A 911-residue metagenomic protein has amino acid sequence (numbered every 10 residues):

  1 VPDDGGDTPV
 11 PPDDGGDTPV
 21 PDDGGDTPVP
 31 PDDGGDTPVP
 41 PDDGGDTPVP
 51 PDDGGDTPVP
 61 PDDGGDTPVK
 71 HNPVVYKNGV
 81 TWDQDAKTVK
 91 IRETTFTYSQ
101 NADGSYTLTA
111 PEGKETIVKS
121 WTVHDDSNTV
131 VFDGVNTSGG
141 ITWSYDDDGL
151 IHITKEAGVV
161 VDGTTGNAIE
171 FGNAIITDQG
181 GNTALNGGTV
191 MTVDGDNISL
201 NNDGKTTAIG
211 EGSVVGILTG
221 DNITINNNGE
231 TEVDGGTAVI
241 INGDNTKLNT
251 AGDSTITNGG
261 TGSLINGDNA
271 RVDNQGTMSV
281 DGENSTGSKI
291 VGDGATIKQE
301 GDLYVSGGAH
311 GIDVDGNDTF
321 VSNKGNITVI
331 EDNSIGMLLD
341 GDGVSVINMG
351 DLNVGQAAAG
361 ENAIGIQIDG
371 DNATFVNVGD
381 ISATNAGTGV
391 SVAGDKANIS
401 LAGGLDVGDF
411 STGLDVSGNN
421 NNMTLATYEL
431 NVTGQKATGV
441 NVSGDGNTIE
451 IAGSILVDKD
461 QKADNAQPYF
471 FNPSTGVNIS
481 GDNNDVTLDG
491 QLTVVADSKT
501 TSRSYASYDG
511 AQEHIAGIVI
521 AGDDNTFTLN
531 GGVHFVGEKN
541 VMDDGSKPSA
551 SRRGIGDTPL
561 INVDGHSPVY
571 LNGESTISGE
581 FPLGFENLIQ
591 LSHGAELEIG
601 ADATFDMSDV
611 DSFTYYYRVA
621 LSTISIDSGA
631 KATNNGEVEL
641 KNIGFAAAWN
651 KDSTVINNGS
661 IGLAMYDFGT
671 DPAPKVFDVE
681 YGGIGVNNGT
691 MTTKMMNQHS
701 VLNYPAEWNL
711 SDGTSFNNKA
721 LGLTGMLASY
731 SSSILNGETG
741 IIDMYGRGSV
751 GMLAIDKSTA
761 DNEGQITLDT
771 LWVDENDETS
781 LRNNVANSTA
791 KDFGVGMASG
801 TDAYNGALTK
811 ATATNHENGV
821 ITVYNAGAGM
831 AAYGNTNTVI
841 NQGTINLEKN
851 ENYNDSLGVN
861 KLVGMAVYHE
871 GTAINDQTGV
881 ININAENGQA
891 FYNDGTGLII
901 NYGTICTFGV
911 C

Functional and structural regions predicted by a protein language model:
V1-V74, R553: Ser/Thr/Gly/Pro-rich low-complexity, disordered linker/stalk segments of secreted and cell-surface proteins
P9, P19-P21, P28, P38-P40 (+10 more regions): Intrinsically disordered, low-complexity tandem-repeat regions enriched in Proline and Serine
P11, V29-P30, V39-P40, V49-P50 (+9 more regions): Intrinsically disordered, low-complexity segments enriched in serine/threonine/proline/glycine and often basic
W82-K87, T94-L108, G113-G187, N197-G212 (+24 more regions): Beta-strand-rich solenoid/repeat architectures in extracellular/passenger domains of polysaccharide-targeting enzymes
L218-T219, S625, L727-S729, A754 (+2 more regions): Short aromatic-glycine motifs in intrinsically disordered, low-complexity regions
G481: C-terminal, active-site-flanking charged/polar segments
